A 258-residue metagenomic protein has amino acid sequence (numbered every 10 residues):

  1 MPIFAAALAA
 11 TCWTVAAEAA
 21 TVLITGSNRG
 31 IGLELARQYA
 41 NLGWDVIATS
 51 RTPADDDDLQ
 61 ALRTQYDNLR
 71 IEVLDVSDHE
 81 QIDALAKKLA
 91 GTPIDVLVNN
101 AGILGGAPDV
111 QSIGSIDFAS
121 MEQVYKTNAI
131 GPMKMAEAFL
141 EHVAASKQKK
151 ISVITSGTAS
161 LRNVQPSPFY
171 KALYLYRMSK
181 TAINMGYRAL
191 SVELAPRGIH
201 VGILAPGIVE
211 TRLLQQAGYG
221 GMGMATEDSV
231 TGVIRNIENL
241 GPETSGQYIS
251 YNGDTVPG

Functional and structural regions predicted by a protein language model:
I24-T25, N99, K150-S156, H200-A205: Structural signature of the Rossmann-like NAD(P)-dependent dehydrogenase/reductase core
N28: Conserved glycine-rich cofactor-binding loop
G32-L33: N-terminal Rossmann-fold NAD(P) dinucleotide-binding loop
L42-D57: Conserved glycine-rich Rossmann-like NAD(P)H-binding loop of the short-chain dehydrogenase/reductase
E72-A84, F118: The beta1-alpha1 cofactor-binding region of Rossmann-like NAD(H)/NADP(H)-dependent oxidoreductases
I103-G105, V110-Y125, I130, A144-A195: Catalytic loop of short-chain dehydrogenase/reductase
A107, S160-V164, I203-A217: Short beta-loop-alpha junction of Rossmann-like oxidoreductase domains
P196, I203, T211, Q215-G258: C-terminal helical subdomain
